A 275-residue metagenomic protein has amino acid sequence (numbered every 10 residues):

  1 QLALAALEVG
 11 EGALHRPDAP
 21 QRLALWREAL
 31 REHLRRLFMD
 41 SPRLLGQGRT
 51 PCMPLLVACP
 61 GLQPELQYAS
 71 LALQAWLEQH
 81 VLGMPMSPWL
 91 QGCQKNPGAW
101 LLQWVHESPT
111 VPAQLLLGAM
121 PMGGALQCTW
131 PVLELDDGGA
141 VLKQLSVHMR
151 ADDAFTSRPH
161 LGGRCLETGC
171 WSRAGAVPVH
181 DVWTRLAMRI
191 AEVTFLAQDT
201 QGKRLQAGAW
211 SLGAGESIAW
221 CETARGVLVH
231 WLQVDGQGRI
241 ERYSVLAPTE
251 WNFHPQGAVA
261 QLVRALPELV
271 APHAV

Functional and structural regions predicted by a protein language model:
Q1-R225, W251-V275: Active-site bordering "gate/hinge" segments that shape substrate access to catalytic or cofactor-binding pockets
L228-A247: Short beta-strand elements
